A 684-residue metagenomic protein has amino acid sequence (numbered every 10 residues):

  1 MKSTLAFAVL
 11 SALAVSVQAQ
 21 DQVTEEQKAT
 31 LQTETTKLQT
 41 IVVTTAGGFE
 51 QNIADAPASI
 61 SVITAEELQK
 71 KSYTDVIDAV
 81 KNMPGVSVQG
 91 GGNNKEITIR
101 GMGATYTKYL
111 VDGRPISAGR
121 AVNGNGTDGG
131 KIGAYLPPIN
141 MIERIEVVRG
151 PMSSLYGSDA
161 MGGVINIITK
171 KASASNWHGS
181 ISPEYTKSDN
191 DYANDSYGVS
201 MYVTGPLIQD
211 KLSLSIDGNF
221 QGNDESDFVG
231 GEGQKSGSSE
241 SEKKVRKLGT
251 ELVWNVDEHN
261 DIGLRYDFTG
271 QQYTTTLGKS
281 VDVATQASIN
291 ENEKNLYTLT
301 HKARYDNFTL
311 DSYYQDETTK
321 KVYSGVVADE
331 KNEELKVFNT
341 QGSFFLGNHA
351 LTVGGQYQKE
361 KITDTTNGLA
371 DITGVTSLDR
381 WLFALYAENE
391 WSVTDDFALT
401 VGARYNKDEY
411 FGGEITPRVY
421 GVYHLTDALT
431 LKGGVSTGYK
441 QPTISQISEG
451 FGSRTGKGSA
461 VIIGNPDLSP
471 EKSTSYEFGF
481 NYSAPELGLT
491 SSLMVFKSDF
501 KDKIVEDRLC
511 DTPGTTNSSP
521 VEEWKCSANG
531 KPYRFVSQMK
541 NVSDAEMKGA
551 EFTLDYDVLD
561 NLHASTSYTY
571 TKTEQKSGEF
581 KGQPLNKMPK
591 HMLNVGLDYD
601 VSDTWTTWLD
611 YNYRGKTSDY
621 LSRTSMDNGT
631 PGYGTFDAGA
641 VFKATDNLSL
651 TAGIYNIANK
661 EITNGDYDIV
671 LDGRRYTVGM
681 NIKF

Functional and structural regions predicted by a protein language model:
M1-K71, K81, V199, T204-G205 (+3 more regions): N-terminal Sec signal peptide and the immediately downstream disordered periplasmic leader that contains the TonB box
V76-A79, K95-T98, L110-D112, D128-Y135 (+3 more regions): N-terminal periplasmic accessory domains that precede and gate Gram-negative outer-membrane beta-barrel machines
I77-A118: Extracytoplasmic beta-strand/coil segments of soluble accessory domains associated with Gram-negative outer-membrane
P115-R149: Short acidic/polar hinge/loop motifs at secondary-structure boundaries that mediate gating or recognition
S173-S288, D502: Periplasmic-side early beta-strands and strand-to-turn transitions of outer-membrane beta-barrels
S182, S392-L399, K497-D499, S518-L621 (+4 more regions): Gram-negative outer-membrane beta-barrel transporters
N255-H259, R265, N348, Q356 (+5 more regions): Structural signature of Gram-negative outer-membrane beta-barrels, strongest in the C-terminal barrel of TonB-dependent
V281-T300, R304, L378-R380, H424 (+5 more regions): Outer-membrane beta-barrel signature, preferentially recognizing the C-terminal barrel domain of Gram-negative
